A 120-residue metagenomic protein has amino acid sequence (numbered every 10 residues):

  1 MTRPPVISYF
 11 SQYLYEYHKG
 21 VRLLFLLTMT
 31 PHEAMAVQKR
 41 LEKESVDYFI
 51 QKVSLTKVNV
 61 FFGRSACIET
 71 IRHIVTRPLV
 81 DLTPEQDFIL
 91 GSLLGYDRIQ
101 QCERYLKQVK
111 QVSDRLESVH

Functional and structural regions predicted by a protein language model:
M1-H120: Domain-length accessory/inserted modules outside core catalytic folds
